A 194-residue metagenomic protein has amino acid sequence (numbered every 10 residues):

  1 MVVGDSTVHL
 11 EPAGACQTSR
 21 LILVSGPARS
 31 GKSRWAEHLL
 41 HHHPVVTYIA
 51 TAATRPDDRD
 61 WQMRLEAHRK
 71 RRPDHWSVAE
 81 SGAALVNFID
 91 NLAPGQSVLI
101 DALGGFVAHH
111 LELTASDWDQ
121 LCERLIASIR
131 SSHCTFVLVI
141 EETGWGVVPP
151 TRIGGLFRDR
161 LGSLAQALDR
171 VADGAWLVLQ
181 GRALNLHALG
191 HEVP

Functional and structural regions predicted by a protein language model:
V2-V24, H42-I49, V171-P194: Charged, low-complexity C-terminal accessory regions
Q17-T18, E66-R69, V98-H110, G144: Short, basic/glycine-rich phosphate-binding loops at helix/coil junctions that contact nucleotide phosphates
R20-V24, V46, Q96-A102, C134-L138: Generic beta-sheet signal
L21-N91: Conserved P-loop
A36, H68, L99, E141 (+1 more regions): Residue-level signal for inorganic ion chemistry
H43, D74-H75, G95, S132 (+1 more regions): Structured helix-beta-strand junction loops
H75-L121: Helix-adjacent hinge/juxtasegments
A83, V107-P194: Replace "adjacent to P-loop NTPase cores in ATP/GTP-dependent enzymes" with "adjacent to NTP-binding cores
